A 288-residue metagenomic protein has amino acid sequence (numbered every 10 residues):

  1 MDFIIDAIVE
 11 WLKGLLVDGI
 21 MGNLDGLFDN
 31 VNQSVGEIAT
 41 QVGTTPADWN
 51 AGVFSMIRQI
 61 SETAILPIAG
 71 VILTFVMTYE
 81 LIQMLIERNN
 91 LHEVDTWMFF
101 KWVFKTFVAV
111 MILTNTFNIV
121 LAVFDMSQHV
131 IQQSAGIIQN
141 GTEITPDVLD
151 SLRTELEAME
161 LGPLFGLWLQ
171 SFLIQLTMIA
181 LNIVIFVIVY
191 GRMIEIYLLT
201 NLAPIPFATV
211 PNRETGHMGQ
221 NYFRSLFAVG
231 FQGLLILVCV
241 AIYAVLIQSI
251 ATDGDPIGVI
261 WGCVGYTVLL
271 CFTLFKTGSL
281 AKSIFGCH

Functional and structural regions predicted by a protein language model:
M1-I72, R88-W97, F107-T177, G216-N221 (+2 more regions): Gly/Ser-rich, low-complexity
I60-I68, V103-F107, I183, V187 (+3 more regions): Loop-to-transmembrane-helix entry motif
V71, F75, Y79, V110 (+3 more regions): Hydrophobic alpha-helical transmembrane segments in multi-pass membrane proteins
L81, I179, P204-A208: Alpha-helical transmembrane segments of multipass membrane proteins
L81-V94, N182-F186, E214-T215: Membrane-water interface regions at transmembrane-helix termini and the short interhelical loops of multi-pass membrane
L113, F117, F124, L181-V184 (+3 more regions): Short amphipathic alpha-helical segments with heptad-repeat character
L167-I174, I185-I188, R192, L199: Amphipathic alpha-helical assembly segments that mediate oligomerization or membrane-associated assembly across
R192-E195, L199-H217: Juxtamembrane interface at the ends
